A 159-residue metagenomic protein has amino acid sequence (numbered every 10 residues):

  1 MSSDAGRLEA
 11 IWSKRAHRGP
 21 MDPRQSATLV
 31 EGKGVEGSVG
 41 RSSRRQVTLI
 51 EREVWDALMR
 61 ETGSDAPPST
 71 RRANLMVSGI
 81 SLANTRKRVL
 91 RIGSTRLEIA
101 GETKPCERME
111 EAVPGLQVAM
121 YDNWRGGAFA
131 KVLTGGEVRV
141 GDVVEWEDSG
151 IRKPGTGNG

Functional and structural regions predicted by a protein language model:
M1-G159: Metal-cofactor-dependent catalytic cores
